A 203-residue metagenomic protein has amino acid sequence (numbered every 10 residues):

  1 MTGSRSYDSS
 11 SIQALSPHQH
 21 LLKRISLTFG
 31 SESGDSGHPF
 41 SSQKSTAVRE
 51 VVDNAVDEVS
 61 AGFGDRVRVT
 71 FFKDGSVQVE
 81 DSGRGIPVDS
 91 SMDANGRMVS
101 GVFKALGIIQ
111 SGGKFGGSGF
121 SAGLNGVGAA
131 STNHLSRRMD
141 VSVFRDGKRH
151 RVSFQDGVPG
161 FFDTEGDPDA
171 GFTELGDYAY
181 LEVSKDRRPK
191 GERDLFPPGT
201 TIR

Functional and structural regions predicted by a protein language model:
M1-R49, M92, S100-G107: Bergerat-fold GHKL ATPase/HATPase_c domain
T2-S11, G75-G101, G112-R203: GHKL-type ATPase core
I25, F29-S33, A55-V59, I109-G116: Structural motif corresponding to the C-terminal cap of alpha-helices
S33, F71, V79-D81: Compositionally biased, low-complexity repeat tracts
P39-V67, G128-L135: Conserved ATP-binding N-box helix of the HATPase_c
R66-D74: Short beta-strand/loop element within the Bergerat-fold HATPase_c
